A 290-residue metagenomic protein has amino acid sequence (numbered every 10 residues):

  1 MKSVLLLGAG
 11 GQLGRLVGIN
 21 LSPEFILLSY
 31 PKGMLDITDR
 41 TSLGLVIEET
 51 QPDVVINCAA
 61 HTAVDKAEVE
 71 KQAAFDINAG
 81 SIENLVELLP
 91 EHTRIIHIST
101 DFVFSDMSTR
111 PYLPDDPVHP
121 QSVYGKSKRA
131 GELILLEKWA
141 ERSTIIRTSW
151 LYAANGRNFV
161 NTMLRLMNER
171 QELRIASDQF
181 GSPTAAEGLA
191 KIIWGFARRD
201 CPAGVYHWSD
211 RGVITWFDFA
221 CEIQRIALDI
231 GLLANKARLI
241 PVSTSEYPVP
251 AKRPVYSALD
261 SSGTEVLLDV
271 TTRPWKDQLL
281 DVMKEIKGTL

Functional and structural regions predicted by a protein language model:
V4-N20: N-terminal Rossmann NAD(P)H-binding glycine-rich loop of SDR-like oxidoreductase domains
L7, Y30, C58-A59, I95-T100 (+2 more regions): SDR active-site strand-loop-helix element
I37-I77: NAD(P)H-binding glycine-rich loop region in Rossmannoid oxidoreductase-like domains and their noncatalytic homologs
V69-I96: NAD(P)-cofactor binding segment of oxidoreductase domains
D76, G80-S81, V103-I146, W150-L151: Catalytic helix-loop patch of NAD(P)-dependent Rossmann-fold dehydrogenases
L133-G181, A186-G195: NAD(P)-dependent short-chain dehydrogenase/reductase
R199-P250: Mid/C-terminal beta-alpha module of Rossmann-like enzyme folds, strongest in SDR-family dehydrogenases/epimerases
R273-L290: Amphipathic terminal alpha-helices
